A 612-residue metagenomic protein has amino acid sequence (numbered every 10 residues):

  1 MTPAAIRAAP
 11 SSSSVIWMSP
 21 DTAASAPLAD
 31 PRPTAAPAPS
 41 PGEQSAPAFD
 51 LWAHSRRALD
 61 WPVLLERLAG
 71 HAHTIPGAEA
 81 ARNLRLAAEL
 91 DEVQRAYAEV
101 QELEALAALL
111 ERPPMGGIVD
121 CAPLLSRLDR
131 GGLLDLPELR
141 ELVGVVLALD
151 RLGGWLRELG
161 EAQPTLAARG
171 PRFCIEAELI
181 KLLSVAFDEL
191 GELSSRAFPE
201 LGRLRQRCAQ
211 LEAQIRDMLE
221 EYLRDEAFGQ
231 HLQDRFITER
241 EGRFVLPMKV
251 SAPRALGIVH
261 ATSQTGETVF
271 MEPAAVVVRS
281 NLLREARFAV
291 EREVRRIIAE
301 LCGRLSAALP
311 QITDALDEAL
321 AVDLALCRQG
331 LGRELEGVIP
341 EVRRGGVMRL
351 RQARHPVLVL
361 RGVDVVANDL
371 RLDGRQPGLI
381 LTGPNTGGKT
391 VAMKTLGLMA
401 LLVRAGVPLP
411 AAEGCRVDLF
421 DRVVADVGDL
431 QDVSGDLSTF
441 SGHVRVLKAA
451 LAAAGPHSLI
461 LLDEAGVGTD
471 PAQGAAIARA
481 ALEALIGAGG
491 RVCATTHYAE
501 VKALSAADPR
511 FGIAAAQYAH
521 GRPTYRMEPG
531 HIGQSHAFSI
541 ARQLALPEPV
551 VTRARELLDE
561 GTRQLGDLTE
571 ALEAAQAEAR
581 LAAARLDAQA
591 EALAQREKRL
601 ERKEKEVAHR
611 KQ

Functional and structural regions predicted by a protein language model:
V15-L204, A308-Q329, A507: Conserved amphipathic alpha-helical "coupling/scaffold" segments that transmit conformational changes between domains
A105-G117, R130, L136-L139, R295 (+5 more regions): Extended, Lys/Glu-rich alpha-helical coiled-coil stalks
I175-G191, V278-A299: Extended, charged coiled-coil "arm/hinge" scaffolds of SMC/Rad50-like chromosome-maintenance ATPases and other large
R203-V250: Extended, Lys/Arg-enriched charged tracts that mediate electrostatic binding to polyanionic substrates
L223-E241, Q329-Q352, A514: Long, charged, glycine-rich C-terminal linkers/tails
R343-A575: ATPase nucleotide-binding head domains, primarily ABC-like/P-loop NTPase cores
Q589-Q612: Terminal-proximal interaction/regulatory segments of ATP-powered molecular machines
